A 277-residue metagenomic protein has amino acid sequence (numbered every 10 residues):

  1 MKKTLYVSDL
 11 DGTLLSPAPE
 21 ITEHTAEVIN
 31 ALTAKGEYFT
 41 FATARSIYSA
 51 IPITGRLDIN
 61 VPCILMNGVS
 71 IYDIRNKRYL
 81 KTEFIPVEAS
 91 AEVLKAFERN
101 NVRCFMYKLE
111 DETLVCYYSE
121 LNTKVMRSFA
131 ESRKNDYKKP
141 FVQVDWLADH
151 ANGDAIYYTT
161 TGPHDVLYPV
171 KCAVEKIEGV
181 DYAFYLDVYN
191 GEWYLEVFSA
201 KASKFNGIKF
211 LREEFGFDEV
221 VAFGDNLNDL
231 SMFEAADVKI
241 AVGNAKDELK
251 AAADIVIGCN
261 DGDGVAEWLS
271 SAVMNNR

Functional and structural regions predicted by a protein language model:
M1-L5, T22, Y194-R277: Mg2+-dependent phosphoryl-transfer enzymes with acidic/Ser/Thr/Gly-rich catalytic loops
K3-P19, V93, F233: Asp-based phosphoryl-transfer active-site loop
D9, T43, D225: Active-site glycine-centered loops adjacent to acidic/histidine catalytic or metal-binding residues that shape
E20-F129: Active-site phosphate-binding/coordination module
A26-A34, E98, E175, K209-E213 (+1 more regions): Surface-exposed amphipathic alpha-helices with a cationic face
L57-I59, N67, I177-E178, A235-A236 (+1 more regions): Short, structured coil segments at secondary-structure junctions
N60-M66, Y182-A183, K239-G243, I257-G258: Short hydrophobic/aromatic-enriched beta-strand-loop microsegments
Y107-V221, L227: Conserved acidic, metal-coordinating active-site core of Asp-based, Mg2+-dependent phosphoryl-transfer enzymes
